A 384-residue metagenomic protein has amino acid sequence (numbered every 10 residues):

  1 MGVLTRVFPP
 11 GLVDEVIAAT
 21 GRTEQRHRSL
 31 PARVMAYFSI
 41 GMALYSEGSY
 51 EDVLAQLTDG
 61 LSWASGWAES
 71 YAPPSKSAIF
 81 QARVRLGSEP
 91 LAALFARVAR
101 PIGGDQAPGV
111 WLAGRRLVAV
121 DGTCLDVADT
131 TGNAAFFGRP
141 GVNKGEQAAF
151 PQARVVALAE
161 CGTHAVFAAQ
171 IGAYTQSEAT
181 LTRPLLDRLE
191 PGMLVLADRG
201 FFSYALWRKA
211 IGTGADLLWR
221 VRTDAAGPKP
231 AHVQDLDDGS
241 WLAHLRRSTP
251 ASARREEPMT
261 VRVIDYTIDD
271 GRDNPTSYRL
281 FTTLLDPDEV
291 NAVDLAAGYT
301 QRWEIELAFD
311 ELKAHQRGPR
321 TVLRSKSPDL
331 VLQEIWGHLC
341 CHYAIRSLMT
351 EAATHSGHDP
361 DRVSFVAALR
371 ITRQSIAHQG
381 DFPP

Functional and structural regions predicted by a protein language model:
M1-Y50, Q56, V84-L86, A93-R97 (+3 more regions): Single, function-defining residue in the core of a domain
S49-A68: DNA-recognition alpha helix
W67-L86: Major-groove recognition helix of helix-turn-helix-like DNA-binding domains
P101: Phosphate-interacting basic helix/loop segments used at nucleotide- and nucleic-acid interfaces
G109: Noncatalytic carbohydrate-binding groove/subsite architecture in carbohydrate-active enzymes
